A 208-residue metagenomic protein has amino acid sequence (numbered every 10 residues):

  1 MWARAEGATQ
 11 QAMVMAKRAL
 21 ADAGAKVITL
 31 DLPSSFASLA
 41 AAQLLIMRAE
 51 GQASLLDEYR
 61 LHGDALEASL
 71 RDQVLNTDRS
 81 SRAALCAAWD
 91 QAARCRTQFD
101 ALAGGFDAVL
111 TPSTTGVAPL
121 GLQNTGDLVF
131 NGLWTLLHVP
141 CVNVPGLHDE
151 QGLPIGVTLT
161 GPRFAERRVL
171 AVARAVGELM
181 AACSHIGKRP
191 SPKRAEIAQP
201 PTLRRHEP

Functional and structural regions predicted by a protein language model:
W2, V14-A23, S80, C86 (+1 more regions): Structural helix-boundary/capping segments
A3-E6, L30-L44, A68-S80: Flexible, acidic loop-helix segments that line cofactor/substrate-binding pockets
A5-E6, L39, P119-L122, L153 (+1 more regions): Short glycine-/acidic-enriched loop or helix-start segments at secondary-structure transitions that form or flank
A8-D31, L56-L61, L85, W89-F106: Acyltransferase
A42-I46, T114-L133: Short, surface-exposed loop/helix-turn segments at secondary-structure junctions that function as lids/hinges flanking
L45-D100, P145-G156, R204: Short helix-loop capping/hinge segments that flank enzyme active sites or metal/cofactor-binding pockets
Q98-D100, N124-P145: Small-aliphatic-rich amphipathic alpha-helix that forms the alpha element of a beta-alpha
